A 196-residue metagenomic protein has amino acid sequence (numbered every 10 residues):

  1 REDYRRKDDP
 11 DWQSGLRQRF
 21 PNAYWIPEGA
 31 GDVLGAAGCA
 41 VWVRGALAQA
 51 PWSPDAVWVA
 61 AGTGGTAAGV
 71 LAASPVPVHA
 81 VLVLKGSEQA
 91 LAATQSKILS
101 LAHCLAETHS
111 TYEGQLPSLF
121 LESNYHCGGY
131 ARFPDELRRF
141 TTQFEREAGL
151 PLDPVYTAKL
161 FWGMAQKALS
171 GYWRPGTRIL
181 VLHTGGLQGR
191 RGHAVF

Functional and structural regions predicted by a protein language model:
R1, L16-W25, S100-T108, F144 (+1 more regions): A polyampholytic, Gly/Pro-enriched intrinsically disordered region
R1-P51, F120-P134, R139-F140: Small/polar-residue-rich loop-to-helix segments that shape phosphate-bearing ligand pockets
R17-Q18, L47-P51, L71, E145 (+2 more regions): N-terminal cationic-hydrophobic initiation segments that often serve targeting/anchoring roles
P21-A23, V76-P77, P117, L150 (+1 more regions): A structural micro-motif
Y24, A56-V57, R178-L180: Structural motif
A36-S123, C127, T184-F196: Glycine-rich phosphate/pyrophosphate-binding loop at beta-loop-alpha junctions
P117, E122-P175: Active-site-adjacent helical/loop segments in soluble small-molecule enzymes
A165-F196: Phosphate-binding loop/pocket of nucleotide- and phosphate-handling active sites
